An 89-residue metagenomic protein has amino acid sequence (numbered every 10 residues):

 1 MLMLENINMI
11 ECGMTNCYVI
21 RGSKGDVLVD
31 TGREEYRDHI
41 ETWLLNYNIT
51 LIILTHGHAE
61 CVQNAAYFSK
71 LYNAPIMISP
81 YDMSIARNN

Functional and structural regions predicted by a protein language model:
M1-Y47: Conserved beta-strand hairpin/beta-sheet module of binuclear metal-dependent hydrolase folds, prominently
T42-N89: Active-site HxH/HxHxD metal-binding segment of metal-dependent hydrolases
